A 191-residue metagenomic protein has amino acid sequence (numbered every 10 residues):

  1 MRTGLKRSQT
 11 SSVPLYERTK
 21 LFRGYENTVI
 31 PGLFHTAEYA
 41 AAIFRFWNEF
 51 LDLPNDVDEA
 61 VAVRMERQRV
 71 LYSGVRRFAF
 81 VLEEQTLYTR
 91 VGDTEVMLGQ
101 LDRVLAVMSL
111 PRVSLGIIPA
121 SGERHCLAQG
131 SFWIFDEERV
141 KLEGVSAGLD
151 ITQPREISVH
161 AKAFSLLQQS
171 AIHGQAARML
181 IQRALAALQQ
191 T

Functional and structural regions predicted by a protein language model:
M1-T89, T152, E156-K162, L166-T191: Interdomain hinge/linker segments and adjacent boundary elements that couple functional modules
D93-T191: C-terminal regulatory/effector modules of DNA-binding transcriptional regulators
